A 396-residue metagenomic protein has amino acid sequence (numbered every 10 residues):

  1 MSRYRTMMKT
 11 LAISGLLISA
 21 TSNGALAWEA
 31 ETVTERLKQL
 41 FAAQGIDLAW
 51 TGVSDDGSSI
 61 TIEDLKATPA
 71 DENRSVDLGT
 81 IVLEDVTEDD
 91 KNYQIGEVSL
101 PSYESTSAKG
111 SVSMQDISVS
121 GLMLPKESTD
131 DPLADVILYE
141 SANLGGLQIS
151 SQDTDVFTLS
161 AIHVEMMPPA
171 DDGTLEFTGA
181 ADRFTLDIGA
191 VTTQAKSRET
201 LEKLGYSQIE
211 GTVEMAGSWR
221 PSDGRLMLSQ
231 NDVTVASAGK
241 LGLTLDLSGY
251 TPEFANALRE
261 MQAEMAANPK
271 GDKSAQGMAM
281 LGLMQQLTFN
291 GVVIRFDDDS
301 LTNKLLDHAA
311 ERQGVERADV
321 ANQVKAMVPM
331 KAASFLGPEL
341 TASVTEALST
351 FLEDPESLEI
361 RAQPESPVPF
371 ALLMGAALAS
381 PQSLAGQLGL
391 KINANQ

Functional and structural regions predicted by a protein language model:
M1-A27, A362: Gram-negative bacterial Sec-dependent N-terminal signal peptides
A20, A25-Q396: Glycine-rich, small/hydroxylated-residue low-complexity segments
